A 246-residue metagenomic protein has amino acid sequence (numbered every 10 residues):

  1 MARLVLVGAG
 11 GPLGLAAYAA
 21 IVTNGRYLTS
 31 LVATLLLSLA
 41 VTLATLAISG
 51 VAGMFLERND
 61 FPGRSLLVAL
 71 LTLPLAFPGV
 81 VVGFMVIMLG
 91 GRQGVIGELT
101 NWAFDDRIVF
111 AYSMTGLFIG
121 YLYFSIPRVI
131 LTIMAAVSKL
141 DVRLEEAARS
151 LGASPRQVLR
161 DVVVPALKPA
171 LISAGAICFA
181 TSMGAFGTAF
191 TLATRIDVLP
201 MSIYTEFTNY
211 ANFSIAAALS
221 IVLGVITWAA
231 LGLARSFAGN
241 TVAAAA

Functional and structural regions predicted by a protein language model:
M1-G11, T23-S138, V162, A166-F186 (+1 more regions): Membrane-water interface segments at the C-terminal ends of transmembrane alpha-helices in multi-pass inner-membrane
G10-L13, M88, F186-A211: Glycine-rich helix-loop "coupling/hinge" segments at transmembrane-helix boundaries in multipass transporters
G14-V22: A short amphipathic helical element positioned immediately N-terminal to and/or at the very start of a transmembrane
M134-E146, S154-P155: Membrane-helix/interface signature in polytopic inner-membrane proteins
A147-A148, V158, I203: Hydrophobic positions on the alpha-helical face of helix-turn-helix-like DNA-binding modules
L151-A153, P165: Glycine/proline-centered hinge or cleavage motifs at structural transition points of membrane proteins
R156-V158, I196-D197: Gly/Pro- and small hydrophobic-enriched strand-loop and loop-to-helix capping segments that sit at the rims
